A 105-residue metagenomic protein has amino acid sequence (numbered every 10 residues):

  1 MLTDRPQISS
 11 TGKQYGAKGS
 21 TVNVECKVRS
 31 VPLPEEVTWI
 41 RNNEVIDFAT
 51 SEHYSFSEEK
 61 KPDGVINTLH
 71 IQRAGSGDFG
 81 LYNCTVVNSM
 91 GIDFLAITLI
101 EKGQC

Functional and structural regions predicted by a protein language model:
M1-C105: Immunoglobulin-superfamily
